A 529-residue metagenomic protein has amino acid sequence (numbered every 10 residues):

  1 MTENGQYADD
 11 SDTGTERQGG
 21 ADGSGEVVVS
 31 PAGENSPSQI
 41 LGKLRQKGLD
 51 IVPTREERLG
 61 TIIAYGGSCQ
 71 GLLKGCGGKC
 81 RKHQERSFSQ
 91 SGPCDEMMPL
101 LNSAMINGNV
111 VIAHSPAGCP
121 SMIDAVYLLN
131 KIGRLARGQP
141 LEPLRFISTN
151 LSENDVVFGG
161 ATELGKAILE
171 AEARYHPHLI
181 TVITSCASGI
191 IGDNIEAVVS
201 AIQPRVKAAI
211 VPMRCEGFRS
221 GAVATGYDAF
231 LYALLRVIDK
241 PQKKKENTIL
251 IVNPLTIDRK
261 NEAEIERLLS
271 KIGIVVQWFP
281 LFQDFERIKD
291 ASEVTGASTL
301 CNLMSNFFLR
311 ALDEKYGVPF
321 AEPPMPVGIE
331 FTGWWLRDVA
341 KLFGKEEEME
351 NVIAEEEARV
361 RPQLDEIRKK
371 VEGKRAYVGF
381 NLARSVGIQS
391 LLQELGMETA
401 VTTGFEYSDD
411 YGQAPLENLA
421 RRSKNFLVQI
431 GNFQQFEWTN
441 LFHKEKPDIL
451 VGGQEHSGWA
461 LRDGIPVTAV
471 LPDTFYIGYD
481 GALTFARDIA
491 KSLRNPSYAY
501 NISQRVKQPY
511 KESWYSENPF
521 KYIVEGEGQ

Functional and structural regions predicted by a protein language model:
T2-Q529: An N-terminal assembly and electron-transfer interface module characteristic of large anaerobic redox and radical
